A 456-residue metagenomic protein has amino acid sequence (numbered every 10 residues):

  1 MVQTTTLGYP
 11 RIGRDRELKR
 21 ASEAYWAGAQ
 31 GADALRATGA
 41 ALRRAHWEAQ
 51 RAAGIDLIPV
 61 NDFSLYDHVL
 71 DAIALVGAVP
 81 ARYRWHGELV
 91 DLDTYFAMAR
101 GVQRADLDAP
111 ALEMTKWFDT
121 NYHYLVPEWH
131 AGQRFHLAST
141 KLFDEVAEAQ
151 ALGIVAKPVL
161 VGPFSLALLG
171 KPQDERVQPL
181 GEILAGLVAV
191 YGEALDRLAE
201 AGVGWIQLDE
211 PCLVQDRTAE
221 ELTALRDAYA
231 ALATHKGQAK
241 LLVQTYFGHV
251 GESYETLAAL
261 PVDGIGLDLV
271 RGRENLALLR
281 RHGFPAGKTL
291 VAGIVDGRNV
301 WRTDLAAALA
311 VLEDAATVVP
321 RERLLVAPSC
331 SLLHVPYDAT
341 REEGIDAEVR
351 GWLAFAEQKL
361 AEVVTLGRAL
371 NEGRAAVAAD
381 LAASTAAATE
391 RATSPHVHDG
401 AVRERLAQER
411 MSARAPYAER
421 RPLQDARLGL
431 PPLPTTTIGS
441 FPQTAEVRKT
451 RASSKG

Functional and structural regions predicted by a protein language model:
M1-G456: Domain-level signal for soluble alpha/beta catalytic cores
